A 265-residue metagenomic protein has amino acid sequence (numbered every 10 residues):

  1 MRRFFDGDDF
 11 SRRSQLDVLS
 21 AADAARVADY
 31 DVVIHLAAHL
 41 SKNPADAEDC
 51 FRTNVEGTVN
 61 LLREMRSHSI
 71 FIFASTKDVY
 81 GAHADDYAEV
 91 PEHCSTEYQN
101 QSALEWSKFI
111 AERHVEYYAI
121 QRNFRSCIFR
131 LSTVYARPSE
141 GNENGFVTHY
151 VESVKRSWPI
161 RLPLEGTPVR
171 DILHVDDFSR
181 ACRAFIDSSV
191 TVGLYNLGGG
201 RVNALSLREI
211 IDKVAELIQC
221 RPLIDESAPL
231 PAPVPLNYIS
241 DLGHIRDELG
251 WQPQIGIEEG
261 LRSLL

Functional and structural regions predicted by a protein language model:
M1-V32: N-terminal Rossmann/SDR dinucleotide-binding element
S20-T53: NAD(P)H-binding glycine-rich loop region in Rossmannoid oxidoreductase-like domains and their noncatalytic homologs
V33-A37, F71-K77, F129-L131: SDR active-site strand-loop-helix element
E48, R52-V59, H93-S95, D176: Conserved internal alpha-helix in NAD(P)-dependent oxidoreductase domains
N60-Q101: Conserved Rossmann-fold NAD(P)-dependent oxidoreductase catalytic core, especially the SDR/UDP-sugar
A103, S107: Active-site helix of classical SDR
H114-R170, V175-S179, R183-A184, I211-A215: NAD(P)-dependent short-chain dehydrogenase/reductase
W158, L162-L265: C-terminal substrate-binding subdomain of Rossmann-fold SDR/epimerase-dehydratase oxidoreductases
